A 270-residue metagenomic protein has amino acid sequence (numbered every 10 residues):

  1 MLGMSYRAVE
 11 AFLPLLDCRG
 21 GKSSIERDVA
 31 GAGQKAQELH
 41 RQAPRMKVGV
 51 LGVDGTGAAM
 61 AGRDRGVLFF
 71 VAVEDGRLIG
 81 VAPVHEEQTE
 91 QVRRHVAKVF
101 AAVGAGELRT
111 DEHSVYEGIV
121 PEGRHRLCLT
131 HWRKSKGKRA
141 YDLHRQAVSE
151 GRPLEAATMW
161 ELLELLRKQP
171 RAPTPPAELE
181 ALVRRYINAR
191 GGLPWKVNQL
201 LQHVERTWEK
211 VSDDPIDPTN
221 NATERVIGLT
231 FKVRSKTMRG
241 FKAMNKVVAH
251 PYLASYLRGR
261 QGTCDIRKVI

Functional and structural regions predicted by a protein language model:
M1-M4, L166: Short, amphipathic alpha-helical "recognition" segments used to contact nucleic acids or chromatin
Y6, L15-S114: RNase H-like nuclease fold core
V9: Hydrophobic positions on the alpha-helical face of helix-turn-helix-like DNA-binding modules
R27-G31, H95, V115-G118, S135 (+3 more regions): Alpha-helical scaffold elements adjacent to nucleotide-binding pockets in ATP/GTP-utilizing enzyme cores
Q42-R45, G118-I119, I270: Short, glycine/acidic-rich hinge or "gate" loops at secondary-structure transitions that mediate conformational
G106-E117, R152-I270: Acidic/histidine-rich catalytic cores and adjacent linkers of DNA breakage/strand-transfer/modification proteins
E107-R152: Conserved beta-strand -> loop -> alpha-helix junction used to position metal-binding or nucleic-acid-contacting
